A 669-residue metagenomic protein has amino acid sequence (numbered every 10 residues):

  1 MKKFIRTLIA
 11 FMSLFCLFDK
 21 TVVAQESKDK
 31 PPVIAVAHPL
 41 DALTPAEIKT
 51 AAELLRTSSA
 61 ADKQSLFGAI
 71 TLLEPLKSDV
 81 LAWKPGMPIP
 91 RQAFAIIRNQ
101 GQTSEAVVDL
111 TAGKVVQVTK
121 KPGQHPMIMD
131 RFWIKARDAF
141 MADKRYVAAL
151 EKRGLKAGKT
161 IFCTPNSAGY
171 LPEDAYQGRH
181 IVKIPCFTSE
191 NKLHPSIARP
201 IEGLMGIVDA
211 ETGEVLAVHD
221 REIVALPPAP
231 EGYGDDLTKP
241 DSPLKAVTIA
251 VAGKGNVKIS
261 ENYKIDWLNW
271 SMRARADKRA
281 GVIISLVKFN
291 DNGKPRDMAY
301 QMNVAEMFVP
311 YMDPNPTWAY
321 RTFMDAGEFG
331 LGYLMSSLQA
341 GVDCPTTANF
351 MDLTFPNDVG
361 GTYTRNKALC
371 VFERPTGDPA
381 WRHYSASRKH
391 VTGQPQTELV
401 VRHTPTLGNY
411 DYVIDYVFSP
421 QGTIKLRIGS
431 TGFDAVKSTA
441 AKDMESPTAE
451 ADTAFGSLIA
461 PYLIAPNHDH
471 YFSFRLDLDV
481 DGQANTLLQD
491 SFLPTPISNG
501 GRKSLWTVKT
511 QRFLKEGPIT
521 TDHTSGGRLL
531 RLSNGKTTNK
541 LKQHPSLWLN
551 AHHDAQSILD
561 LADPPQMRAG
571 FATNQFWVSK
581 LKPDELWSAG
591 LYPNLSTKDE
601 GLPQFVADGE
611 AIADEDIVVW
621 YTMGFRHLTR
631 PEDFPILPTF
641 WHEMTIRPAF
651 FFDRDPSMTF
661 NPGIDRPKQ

Functional and structural regions predicted by a protein language model:
M1-R6: Positively charged n-region of N-terminal signal peptides that target proteins for export
L8-D19: Bacterial N-terminal signal peptides
V22-E26: Boundary at the C-terminal end of the N-terminal hydrophobic targeting segment
S27-A42: N-terminal low-complexity, Pro/Thr/Ser-rich intrinsically disordered segments that act as propeptides or flexible
P39-L81, M129-L171: Short, non-transmembrane alpha-helical segments in secretory-pathway proteins
A61-T111, A157-D209, L268, V401: Exposed beta-strand-loop-beta-strand "reactive/processing" segments of non-cytosolic proteins
L110, V115, T119-I128, S189-T423 (+2 more regions): Extended effector regions of multi-domain proteins
